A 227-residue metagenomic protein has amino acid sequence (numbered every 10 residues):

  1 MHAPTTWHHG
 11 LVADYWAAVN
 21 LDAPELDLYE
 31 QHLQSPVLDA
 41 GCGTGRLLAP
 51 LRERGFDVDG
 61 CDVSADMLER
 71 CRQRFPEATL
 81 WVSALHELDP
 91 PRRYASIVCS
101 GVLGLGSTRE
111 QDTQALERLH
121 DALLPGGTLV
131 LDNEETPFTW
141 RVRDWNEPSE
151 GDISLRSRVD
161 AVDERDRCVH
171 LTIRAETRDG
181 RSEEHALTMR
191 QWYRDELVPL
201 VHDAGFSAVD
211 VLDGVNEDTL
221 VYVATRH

Functional and structural regions predicted by a protein language model:
M1-S35: Conserved class I S-adenosyl-L-methionine
G41-G43: Class I SAM-dependent methyltransferase "Motif I" SAM/SAH-binding loop
G45-E87: Class I SAM-dependent methyltransferase SAM/SAH-binding core
D89-I97: A short acidic, Gly/Pro-enriched loop at the edge of an enzyme's catalytic core that lines a small-molecule cofactor
C99-V102: A short beta-strand submotif of the Rossmann-like class I SAM-dependent methyltransferase core that lines
R109, V130-L200: SAM-dependent methyltransferase
T113-P125: A short glycine-rich, Lys/Arg-flanked "PGG" loop and its adjoining helix->strand segment in the class I
E196-H227: C-terminal lobe and adjacent flexible extensions of AdoMet/dcAdoMet transferase-like proteins
